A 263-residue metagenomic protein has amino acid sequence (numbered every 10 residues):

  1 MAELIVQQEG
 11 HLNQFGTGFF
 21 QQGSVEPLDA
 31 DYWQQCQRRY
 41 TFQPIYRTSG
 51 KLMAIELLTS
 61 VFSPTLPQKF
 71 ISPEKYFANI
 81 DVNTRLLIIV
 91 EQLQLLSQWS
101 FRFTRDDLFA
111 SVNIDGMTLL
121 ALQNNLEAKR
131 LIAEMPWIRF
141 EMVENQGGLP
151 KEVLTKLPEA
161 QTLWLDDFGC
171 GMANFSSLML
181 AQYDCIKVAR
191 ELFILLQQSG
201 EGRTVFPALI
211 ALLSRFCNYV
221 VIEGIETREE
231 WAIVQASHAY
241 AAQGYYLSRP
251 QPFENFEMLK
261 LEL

Functional and structural regions predicted by a protein language model:
M1-L52, T59-L66, W137, E141-G147 (+3 more regions): EAL-family c-di-GMP phosphodiesterase catalytic domain
E3-I132: Bacterial c-di-GMP phosphodiesterase EAL domain
F62-E91, G116-T162, L192-A211, R228 (+1 more regions): EAL-type cyclic di-GMP phosphodiesterase domain
D107-I114, A181, L247-P250: Short, exposed beta-strand "edge-strand" segments with a Pro/Gly-rich flavor and a Y/T-containing core
N124-N125, S176-L178: Short amphipathic alpha-helical segments
L165: Pre-DFG segment of protein kinase catalytic domains
